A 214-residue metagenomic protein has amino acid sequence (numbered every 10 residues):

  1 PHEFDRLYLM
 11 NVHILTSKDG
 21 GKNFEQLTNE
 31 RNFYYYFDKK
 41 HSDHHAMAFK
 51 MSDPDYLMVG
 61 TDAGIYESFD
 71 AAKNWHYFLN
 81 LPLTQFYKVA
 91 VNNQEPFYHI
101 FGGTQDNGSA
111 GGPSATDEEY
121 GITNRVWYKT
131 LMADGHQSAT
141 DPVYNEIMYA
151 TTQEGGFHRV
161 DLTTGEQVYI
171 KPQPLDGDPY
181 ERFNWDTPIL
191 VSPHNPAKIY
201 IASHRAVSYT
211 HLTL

Functional and structural regions predicted by a protein language model:
P1-L212: Beta-propeller blade termini and top-face loops
